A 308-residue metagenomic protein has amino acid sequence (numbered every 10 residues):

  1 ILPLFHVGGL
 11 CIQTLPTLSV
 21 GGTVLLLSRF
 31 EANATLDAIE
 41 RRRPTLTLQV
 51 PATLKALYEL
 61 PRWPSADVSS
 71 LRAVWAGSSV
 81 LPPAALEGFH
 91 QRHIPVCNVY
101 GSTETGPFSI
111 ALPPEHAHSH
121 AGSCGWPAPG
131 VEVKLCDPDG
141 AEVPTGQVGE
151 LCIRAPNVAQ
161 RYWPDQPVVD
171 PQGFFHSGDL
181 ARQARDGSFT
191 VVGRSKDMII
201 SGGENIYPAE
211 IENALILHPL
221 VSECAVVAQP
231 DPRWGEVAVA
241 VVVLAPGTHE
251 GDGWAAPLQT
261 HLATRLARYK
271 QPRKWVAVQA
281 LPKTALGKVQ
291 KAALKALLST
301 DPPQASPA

Functional and structural regions predicted by a protein language model:
F5-L46, L60: Conserved AMP-binding/adenylation subdomain of ANL enzymes
S19-G22, R41-Q49, Y58-S119, E132 (+1 more regions): Gly/Ser/Thr-rich phosphate-binding loop
T47, A155, Q160-R161, L180-K270 (+3 more regions): AMP-binding/adenylate-forming catalytic core of the ANL superfamily
S78, G101, G125, D179 (+1 more regions): Active-site glycine-centered loops adjacent to acidic/histidine catalytic or metal-binding residues that shape
E87, H120, E132-I153, A184-D186 (+2 more regions): Conserved beta-loop-beta connector loops within the AMP-binding
C97-E104, G125-P127, V227-P230, V276: Beta-strand->loop->alpha-helix junctions that form or flank phosphate-binding loops in nucleotide-handling enzymes
W126-G130, P138-Q172, E204-I206: Conserved ATP/PPi-binding loop(s) of AMP-dependent carboxylate-activating enzymes
A296-A308: Acidic/polar alpha-helix N-cap and adjacent early helical turns within long charge-rich amphipathic helices/linkers
